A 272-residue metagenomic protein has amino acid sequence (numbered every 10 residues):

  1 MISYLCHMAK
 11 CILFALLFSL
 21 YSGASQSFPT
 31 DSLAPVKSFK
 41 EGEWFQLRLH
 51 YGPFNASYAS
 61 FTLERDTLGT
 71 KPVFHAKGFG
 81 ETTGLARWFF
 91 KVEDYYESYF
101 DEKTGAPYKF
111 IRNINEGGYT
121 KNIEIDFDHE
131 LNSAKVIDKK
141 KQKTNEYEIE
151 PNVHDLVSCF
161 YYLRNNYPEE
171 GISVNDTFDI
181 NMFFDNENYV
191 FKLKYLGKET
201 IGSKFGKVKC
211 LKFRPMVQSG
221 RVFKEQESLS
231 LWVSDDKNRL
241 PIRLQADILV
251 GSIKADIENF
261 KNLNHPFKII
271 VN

Functional and structural regions predicted by a protein language model:
M1-I2, L156: Disordered, low-complexity tails and leader-like regions
I2-I12: Bacterial N-terminal signal peptides that target proteins for export
S3-L5, L20, H50, Y95 (+1 more regions): Intrinsically disordered, low-complexity N-terminal regions enriched in serine/proline/glycine with scattered basic
C11, F79-G80, N152: Alpha-helical interaction segments
C11-L20: Sec-dependent N-terminal signal peptides
G23-S25: Sec/Tat signal peptide C-region and signal peptidase I cleavage site
S27-H129, P168-N272: Acidic, serine/threonine-rich low-complexity disordered tracts
I123-Y167: Hydrophobic, well-structured mid-protein blocks that either form specific transmembrane helices
